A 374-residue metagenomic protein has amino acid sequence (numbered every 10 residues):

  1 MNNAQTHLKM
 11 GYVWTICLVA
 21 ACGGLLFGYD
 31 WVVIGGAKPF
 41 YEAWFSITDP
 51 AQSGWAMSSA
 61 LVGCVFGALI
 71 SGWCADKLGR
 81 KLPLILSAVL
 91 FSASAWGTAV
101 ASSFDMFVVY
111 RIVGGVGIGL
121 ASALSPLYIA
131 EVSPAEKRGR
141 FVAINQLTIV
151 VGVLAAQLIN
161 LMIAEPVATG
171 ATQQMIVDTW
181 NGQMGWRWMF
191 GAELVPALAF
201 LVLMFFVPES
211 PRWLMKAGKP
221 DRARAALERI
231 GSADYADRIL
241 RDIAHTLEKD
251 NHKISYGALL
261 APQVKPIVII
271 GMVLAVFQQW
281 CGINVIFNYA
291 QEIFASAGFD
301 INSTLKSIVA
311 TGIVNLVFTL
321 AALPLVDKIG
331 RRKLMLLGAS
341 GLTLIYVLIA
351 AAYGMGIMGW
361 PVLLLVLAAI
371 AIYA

Functional and structural regions predicted by a protein language model:
M1-R222, E228, E248-A374: Alpha-helical transmembrane bundle of multi-pass membrane proteins
I230-S232: Short helix/loop segments within enzyme catalytic domains that coordinate or immediately flank catalytic cofactors
A236-L247: Short, well-structured alpha-helical segments
